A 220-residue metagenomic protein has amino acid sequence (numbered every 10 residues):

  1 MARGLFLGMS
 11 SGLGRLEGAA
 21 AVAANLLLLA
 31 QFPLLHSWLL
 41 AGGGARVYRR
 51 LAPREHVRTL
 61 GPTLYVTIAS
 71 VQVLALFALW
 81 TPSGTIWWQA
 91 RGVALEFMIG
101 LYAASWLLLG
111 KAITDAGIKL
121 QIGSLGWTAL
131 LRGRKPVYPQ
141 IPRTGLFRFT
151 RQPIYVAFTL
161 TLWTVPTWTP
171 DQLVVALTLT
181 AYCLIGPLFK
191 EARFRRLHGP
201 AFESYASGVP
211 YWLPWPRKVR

Functional and structural regions predicted by a protein language model:
M1, L26-L34, L64-F77, L101-A103: Hydrophobic alpha-helical transmembrane segments of multi-pass integral membrane proteins
M1-G4, A19, L27-L29, L108 (+2 more regions): Hydrophobic transmembrane alpha-helices
M1-G8, S37: Alpha-helical transmembrane segments of multi-pass membrane proteins
L5-R15, V47-L51, W80-R91: Membrane-interface helix termini and inter-helical loops of multi-pass transporters
G14-G18, Y48-I68, K135-P136: Juxtamembrane helix-capping/reentrant segments at transmembrane boundaries
L16-Q31, A94-K111: Alpha-helical transmembrane segments
L35-R54, G84: Membrane-helix interface/capping segments
S124-V137: Juxtamembrane inter-helical linkers in multi-pass membrane proteins
